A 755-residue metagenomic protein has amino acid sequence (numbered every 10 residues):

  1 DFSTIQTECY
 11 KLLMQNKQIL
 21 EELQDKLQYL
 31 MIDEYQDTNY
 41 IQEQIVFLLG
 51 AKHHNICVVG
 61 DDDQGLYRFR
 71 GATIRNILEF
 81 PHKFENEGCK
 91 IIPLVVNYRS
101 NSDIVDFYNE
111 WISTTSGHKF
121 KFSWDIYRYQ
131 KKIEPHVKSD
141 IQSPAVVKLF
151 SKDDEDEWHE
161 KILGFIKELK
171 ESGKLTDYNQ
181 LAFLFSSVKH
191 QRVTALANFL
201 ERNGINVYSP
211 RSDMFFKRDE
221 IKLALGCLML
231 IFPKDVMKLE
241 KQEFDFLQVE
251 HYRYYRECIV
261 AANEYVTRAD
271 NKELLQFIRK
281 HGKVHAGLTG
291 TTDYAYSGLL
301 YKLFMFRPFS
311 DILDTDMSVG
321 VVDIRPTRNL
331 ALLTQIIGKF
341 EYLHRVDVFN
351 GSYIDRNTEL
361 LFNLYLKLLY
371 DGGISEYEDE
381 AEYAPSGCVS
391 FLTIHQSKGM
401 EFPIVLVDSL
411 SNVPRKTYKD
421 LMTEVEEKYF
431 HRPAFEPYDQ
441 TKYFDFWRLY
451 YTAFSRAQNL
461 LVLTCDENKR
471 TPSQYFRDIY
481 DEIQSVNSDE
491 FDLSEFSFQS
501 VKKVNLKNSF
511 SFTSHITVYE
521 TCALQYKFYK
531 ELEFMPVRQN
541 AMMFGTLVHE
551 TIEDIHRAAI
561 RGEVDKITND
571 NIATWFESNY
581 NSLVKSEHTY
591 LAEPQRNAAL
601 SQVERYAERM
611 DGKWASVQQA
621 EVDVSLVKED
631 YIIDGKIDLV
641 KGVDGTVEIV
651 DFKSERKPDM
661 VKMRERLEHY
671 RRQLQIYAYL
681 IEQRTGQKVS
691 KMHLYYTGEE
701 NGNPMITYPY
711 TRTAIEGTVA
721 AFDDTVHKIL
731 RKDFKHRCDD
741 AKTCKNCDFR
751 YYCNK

Functional and structural regions predicted by a protein language model:
D1-M31, Y40-I45, V58, R68 (+3 more regions): Accessory N-terminal region flanking or inserted into the helicase ATPase core in nucleic-acid motor proteins
M31-E34, V59, L368-L421, L449-R456 (+5 more regions): Conserved helicase core region in the C-terminal RecA-like lobe
Y40-L149: Conserved RecA-like helicase ATPase core segment that couples NTP binding/hydrolysis to strand translocation
K83-N86, P144, E171-D311, D316-V321 (+1 more regions): ATPase/helicase motor core of nucleic-acid motors
K174, N271-Q396, M400-E401, N412-P414 (+2 more regions): Accessory C-terminal helicase-associated subdomains
A262-V266, S386, Y429-I483, K728-N746: C-terminal accessory regions
G399, S488, L493, S497-V501 (+1 more regions): Metal-dependent nuclease catalytic regions and adjoining charged, substrate-binding loops involved in nucleic-acid end
V624-V719: Mg2+/Mn2+-dependent nuclease catalytic core
